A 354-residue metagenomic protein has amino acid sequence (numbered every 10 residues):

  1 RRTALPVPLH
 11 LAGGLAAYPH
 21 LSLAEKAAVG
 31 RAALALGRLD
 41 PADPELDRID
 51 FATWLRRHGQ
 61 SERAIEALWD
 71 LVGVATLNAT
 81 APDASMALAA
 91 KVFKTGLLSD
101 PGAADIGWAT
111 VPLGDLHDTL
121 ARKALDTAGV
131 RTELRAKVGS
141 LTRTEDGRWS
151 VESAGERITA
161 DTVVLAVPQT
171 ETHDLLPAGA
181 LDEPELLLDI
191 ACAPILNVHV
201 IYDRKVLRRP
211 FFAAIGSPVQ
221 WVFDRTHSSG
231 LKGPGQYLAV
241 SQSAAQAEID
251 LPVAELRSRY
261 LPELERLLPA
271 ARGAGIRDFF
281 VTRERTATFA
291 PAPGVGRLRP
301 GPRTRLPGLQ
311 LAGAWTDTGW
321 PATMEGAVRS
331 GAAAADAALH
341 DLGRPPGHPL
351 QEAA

Functional and structural regions predicted by a protein language model:
R1-K91, A103: Mobile amphipathic helical/loop "lid" adjacent to a hydrophobic cofactor/ligand pocket
Q60-R63, A89, T110, D118 (+2 more regions): Rossmann-like dinucleotide-binding core of oxidoreductases
K91-A154, I158-T162: Helical element adjacent to the flavin cofactor pocket in flavoenzyme catalytic cores
R131-E133, R277-F280, Q310: General small-molecule cofactor/ligand-binding pocket signal
L134-A271, R299, L350-A353: Mid-domain catalytic core of redox enzymes that form a hydrophobic substrate pocket/lid adjacent to a catalytic redox
D224-K232, E284-L311, W315-T318: FAD-binding beta-loop-beta segment adjacent to the flavin cofactor pocket
T316-L342: A conserved FAD-binding loop/helix module that cradles the flavin
L339-A354: Active-site-proximal substrate-binding core of FAD-dependent oxidoreductases
